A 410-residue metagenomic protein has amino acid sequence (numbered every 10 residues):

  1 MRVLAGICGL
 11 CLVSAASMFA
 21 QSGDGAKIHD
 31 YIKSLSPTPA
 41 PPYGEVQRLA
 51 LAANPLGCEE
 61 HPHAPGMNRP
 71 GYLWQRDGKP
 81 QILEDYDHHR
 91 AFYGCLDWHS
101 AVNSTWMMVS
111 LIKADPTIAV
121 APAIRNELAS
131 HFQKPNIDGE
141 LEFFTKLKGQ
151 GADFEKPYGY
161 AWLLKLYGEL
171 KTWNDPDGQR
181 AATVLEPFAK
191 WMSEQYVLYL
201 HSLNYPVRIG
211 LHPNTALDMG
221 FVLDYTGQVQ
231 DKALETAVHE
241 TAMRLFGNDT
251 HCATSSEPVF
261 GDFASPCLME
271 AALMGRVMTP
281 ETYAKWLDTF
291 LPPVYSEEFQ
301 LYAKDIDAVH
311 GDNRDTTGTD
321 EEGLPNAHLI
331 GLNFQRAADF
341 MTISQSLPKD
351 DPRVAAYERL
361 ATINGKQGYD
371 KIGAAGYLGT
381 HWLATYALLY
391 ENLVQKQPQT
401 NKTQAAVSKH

Functional and structural regions predicted by a protein language model:
A5-S17: Bacterial N-terminal signal peptides
M18-S22, A271: Boundary at the C-terminal end of the N-terminal hydrophobic targeting segment
S22-Y93: Low-complexity, Ser/Thr/Pro/Gly-enriched N-terminal "stalk/linker" regions
G25, I32-L35, D85-V102, E142-A161 (+4 more regions): Solvent-exposed loop and edge beta-strand segments that line ligand/cofactor-binding and catalytic clefts
K27-P39, V102-I118, A161-D177, D218-Q230 (+3 more regions): Well-ordered alpha-helical scaffold segments within catalytic/enzyme domains
P39-L51, I118-N136, P176-Y199, D231-D249 (+3 more regions): Extended, well-ordered alpha-helical scaffold segments
G94-C95, V102, V109-D231: Extended ligand-binding groove/face enriched in aromatic
V229-W382, E391: Long, repeat-rich segments with strong aromatic
